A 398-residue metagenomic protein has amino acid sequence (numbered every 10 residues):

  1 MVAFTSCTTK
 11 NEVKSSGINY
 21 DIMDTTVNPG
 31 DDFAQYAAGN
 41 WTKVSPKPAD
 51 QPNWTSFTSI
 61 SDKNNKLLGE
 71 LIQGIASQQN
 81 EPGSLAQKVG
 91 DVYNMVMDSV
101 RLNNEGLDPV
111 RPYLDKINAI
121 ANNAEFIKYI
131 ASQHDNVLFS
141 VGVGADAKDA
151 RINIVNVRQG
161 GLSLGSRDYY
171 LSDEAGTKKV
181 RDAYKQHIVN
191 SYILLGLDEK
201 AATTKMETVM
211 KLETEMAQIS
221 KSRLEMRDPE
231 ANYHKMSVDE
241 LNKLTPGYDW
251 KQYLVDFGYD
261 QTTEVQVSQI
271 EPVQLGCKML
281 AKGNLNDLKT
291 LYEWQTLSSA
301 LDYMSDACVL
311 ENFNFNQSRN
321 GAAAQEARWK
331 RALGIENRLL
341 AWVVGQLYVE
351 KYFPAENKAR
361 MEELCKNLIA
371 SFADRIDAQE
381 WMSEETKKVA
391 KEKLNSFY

Functional and structural regions predicted by a protein language model:
M1-V13: Bacterial Sec-dependent N-terminal signal peptides
S16-V27, D168-G176: Extended, non-catalytic structural segments that build the interaction scaffolds of large macromolecular assemblies
N28-D31, Y36-V100: Active-site-surrounding "flap" and adjacent substrate/cofactor-binding loops of secreted or lumenal enzymes, prototyped
W41-V44, L164, E215-E225, A370 (+2 more regions): Secretory-pathway/luminal and periplasmic proteins that interact with or process carbohydrate-rich
V44-A49, Q78-S84, G196-K205, I376-A390: Surface-exposed patches in mature extracellular/periplasmic domains of secreted proteins
G74-E363: Noncatalytic, helix-rich "gating/capping" subdomain that lines the substrate-entry/channel surface of large enzyme
A217, A355, A359-Y398: Contiguous, non-catalytic segments that form substrate-binding/exosite surfaces or channel walls
